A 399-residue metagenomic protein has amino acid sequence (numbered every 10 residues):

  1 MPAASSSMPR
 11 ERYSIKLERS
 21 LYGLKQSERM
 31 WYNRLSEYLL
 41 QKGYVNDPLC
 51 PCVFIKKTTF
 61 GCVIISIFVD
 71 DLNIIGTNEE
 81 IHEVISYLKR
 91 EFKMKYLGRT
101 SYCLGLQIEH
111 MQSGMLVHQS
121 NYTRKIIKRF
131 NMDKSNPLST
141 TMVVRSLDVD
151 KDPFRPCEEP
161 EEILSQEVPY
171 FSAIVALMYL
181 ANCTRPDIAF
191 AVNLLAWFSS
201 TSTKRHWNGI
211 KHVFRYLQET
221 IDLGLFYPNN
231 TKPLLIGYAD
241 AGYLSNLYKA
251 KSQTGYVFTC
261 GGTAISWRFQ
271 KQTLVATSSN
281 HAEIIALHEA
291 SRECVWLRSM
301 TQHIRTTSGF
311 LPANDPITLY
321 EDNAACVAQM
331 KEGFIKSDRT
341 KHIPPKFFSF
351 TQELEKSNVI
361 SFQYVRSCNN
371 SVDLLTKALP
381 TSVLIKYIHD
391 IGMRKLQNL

Functional and structural regions predicted by a protein language model:
M1-I15, N33, K57-T58, S135-F154 (+1 more regions): Reverse-transcriptase-like RNA-dependent polymerase core
M1-K93: Metal/cofactor- and membrane transport-associated sequence elements
L21, L97-G224, R366, L375-T376: C-terminal reverse transcriptase regions that engage the nucleic-acid substrate
G23, L35, L39, V53 (+22 more regions): Mobile genetic element proteins and their domesticated derivatives, centered on retroelements and DNA transposons
K25-Q26, K56-E91, Q107-H118, W197-K204 (+2 more regions): Catalytic palm subdomain of template-directed nucleic-acid polymerases, centered on the conserved carboxylate motif
Y102, F198, L234, Q270-L399: RNase H-like nuclease module associated with reverse transcription
P153, L177, G237-N280: RNase H-like nuclease fold core
R215-A241, F310-A313: Structured nucleic-acid-interacting core domains from mobile-element enzymes and related host factors, especially RNase
